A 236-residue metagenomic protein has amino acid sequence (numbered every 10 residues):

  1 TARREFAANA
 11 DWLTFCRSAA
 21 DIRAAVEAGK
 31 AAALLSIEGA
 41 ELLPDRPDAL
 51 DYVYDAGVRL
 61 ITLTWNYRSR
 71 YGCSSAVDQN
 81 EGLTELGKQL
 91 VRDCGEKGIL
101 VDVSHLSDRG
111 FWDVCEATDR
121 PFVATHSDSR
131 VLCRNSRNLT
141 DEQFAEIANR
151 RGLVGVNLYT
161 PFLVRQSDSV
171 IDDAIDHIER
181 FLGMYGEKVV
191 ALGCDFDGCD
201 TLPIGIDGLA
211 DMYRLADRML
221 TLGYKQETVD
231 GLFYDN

Functional and structural regions predicted by a protein language model:
T1-N80, E85, R134-L192, F196-N236: N-terminal hydrophobic targeting/anchoring segments and the immediately downstream early-domain regions of hydrolases
L13-T14, I99-L106: Catalytic beta/alpha-barrel core
A20, R46-L50, S107-R120: Distinct, well-ordered alpha-helical segments
V58-L60, E96-I99, A117-V123, N149-L153: Glycine-enriched alpha-helix->loop->beta-strand junction motifs that scaffold or abut catalytic
Q89: Short glycine/proline-centered loop/turn elements that form peptide/ligand docking sites
S104, T125-S127, N157, G193: Generic beta-strand/beta-sheet core signal
D108, E116-F122, H126-A148: Acidic, glycine-rich loop-and-beta core segments that form the ion-binding/anion-interacting portion of active sites
